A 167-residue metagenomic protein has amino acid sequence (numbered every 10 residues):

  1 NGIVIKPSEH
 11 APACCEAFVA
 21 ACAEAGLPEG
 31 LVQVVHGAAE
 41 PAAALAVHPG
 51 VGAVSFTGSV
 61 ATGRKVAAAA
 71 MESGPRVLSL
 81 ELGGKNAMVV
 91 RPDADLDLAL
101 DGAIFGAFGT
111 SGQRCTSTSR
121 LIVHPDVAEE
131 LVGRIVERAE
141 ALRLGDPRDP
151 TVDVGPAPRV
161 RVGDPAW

Functional and structural regions predicted by a protein language model:
N1, K6-S8, H36, T57 (+1 more regions): Short beta->alpha connector loops at strand-helix junctions that form conserved, small/polar/Pro-enriched
N1-E29, G52, D97: Conserved small-residue-rich beta-alpha loop and adjacent elements that most often cradle the phosphate/pyrophosphate
H10-A13, A39-P41, A61, E129: Short alpha-helical
A23-G26, L45, A69, G112: A general structural signal for stabilizing positions within well-ordered secondary structure
P28-L31, D153: A local structural motif
Q33-G52: A structured beta-alpha segment of the ubiquitous adenosine-cofactor-binding alpha/beta core
A53, A61-W167: ALDH superfamily catalytic-core signature
